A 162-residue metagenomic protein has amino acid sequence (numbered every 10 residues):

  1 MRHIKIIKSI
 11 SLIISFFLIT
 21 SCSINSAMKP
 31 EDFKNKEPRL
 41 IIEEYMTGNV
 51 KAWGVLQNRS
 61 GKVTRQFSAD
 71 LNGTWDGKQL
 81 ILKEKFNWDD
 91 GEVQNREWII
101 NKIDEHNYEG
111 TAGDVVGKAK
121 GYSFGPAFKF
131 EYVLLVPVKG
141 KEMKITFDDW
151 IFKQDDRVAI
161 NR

Functional and structural regions predicted by a protein language model:
R2-S11: Bacterial N-terminal signal peptides that target proteins for export
T20-S21: C-terminal motif of bacterial Sec signal peptides marking the signal peptidase cleavage site
N25-M28, L40, V158-R162: Mature-chain termini and adjacent capping regions
F33-N49: N-terminal helix-cap/turn-to-beta initiation motif at the start of protein domains
K34-P38, S68-A69, D114-K118, T146-D148: Short structured motifs
W53, Q57-V138: Central antiparallel beta-sheet cores of small beta-barrel/beta-sandwich binding domains
K139, K144, I160-N161: Soluble extracytoplasmic domains of inner/organellar membrane proteins
D148, K153-R162: Glycine-rich, aromatic-bearing surface loops/beta-hairpins
